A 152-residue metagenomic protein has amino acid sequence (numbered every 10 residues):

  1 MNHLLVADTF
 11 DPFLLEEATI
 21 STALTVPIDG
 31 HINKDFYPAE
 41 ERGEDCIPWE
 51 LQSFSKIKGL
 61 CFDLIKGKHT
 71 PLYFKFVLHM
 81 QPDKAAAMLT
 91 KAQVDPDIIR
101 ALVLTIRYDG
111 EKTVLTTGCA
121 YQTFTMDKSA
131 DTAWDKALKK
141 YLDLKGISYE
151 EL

Functional and structural regions predicted by a protein language model:
M1-F54: Charge-rich, low-complexity N-terminal segments
A23, E40, K84-A86, V114 (+1 more regions): Residues in flexible loops and secondary-structure boundaries
L24, E50, D63, M88-A92 (+3 more regions): General "foldedness" signal
P27, I32, Y37, K91-I98 (+3 more regions): General N-terminal targeting signals
E44-K112: Surface-exposed, low-hydrophobicity interaction/linker segments
T113-L152: Mixed-charge, glycine-accented linear interaction segment located at domain edges/termini
